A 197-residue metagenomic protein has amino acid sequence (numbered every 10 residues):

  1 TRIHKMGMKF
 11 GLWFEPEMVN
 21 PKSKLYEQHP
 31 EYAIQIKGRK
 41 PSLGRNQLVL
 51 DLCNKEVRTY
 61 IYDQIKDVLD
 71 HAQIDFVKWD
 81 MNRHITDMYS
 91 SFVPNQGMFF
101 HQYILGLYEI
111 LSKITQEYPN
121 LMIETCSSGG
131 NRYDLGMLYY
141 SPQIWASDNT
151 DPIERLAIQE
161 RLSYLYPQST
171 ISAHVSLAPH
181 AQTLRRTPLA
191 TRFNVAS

Functional and structural regions predicted by a protein language model:
T1, E31-A33, K37, S91-Y103: Glycine-rich tight-turn/loop motif centered on a GG-T
T1-G11, E17-K24: Conserved structural scaffold segments of CAZyme catalytic domains across common CAZy folds
R2-K5, D63, D67, G106-K113: Alpha-helical scaffolding segments of alpha/beta enzyme cores, especially the outer helices of TIM-barrel or partial
M6-F10, Q73-D75, Y118-L121: Short, well-ordered coil/turn segments that N-cap beta-strands
F10-F14, V77-W79, E124-T125: Hydrophobic faces of well-ordered beta-strands that scaffold small-molecule active sites in alpha/beta enzyme cores
N20-T59, I104-S197: Glycan-recognition surfaces
N46-D51, D87-M98: Active-site-proximal beta-alpha loop/turn segments in soluble metabolic enzymes
L50-D80: An active-site-proximal structural segment forming one wall of the substrate-binding cleft that immediately precedes
